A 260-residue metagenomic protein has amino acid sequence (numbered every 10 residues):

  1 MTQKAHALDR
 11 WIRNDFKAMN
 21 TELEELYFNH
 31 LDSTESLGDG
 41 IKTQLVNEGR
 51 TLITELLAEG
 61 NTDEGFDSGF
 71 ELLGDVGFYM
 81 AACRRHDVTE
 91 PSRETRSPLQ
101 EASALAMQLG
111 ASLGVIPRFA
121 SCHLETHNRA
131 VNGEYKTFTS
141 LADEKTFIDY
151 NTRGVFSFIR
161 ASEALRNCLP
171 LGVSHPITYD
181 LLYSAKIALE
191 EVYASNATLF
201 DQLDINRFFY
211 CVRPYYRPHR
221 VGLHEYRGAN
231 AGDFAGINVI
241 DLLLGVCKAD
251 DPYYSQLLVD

Functional and structural regions predicted by a protein language model:
M1-D260: Surface-exposed peri-terminal alpha-helical interaction modules
